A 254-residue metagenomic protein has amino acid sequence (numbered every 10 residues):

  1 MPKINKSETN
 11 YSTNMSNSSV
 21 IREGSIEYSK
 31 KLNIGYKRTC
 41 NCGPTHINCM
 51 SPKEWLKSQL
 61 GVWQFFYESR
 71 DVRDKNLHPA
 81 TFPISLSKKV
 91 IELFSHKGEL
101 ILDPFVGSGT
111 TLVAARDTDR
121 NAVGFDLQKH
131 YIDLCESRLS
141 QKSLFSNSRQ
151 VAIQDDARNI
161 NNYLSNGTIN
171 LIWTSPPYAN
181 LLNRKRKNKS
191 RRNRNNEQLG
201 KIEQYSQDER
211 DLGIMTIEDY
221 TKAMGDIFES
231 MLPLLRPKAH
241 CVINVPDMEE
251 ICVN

Functional and structural regions predicted by a protein language model:
P2-N254: Class I S-adenosyl-L-methionine-dependent methyltransferase catalytic core
